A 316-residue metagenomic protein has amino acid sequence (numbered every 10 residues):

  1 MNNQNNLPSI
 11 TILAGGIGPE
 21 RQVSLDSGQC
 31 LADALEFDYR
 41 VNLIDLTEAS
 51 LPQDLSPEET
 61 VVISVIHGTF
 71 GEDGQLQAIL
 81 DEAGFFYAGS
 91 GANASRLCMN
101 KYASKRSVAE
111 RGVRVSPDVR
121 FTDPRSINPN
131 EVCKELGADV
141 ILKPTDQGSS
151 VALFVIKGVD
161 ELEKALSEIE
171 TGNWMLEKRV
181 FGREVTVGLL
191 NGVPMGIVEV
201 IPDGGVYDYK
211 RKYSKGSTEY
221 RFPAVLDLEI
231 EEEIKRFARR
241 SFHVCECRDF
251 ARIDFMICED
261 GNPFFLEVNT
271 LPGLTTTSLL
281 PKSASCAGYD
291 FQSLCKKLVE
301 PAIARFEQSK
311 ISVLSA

Functional and structural regions predicted by a protein language model:
M1-A103, E110, T122-E131, P301-S309 (+1 more regions): ATP-binding N-terminal substructure of ATP-dependent carboxylate-amine bond-forming enzymes
N2-A14, L55, L97-R183: Active-site nucleotide/adenylate-binding loops and adjacent lid/helix of ATP-dependent enzymes
V41, F86-Y87, V115, V140 (+1 more regions): Hydrophobic beta-strand scaffold residues
G68, S150, D203, N269-S283: Glycine-rich phosphate/pyrophosphate-binding beta-alpha loops
K157-R236, I257-F264: Phosphate-binding site of ATP-dependent enzymes
K178, F242-L274, A284, S312-L314: Conserved metal-phosphate-binding beta-hairpin within the catalytic cores of diverse ATP-dependent phosphoryl-transfer
E199-A251, K282-A316: Active-site "cap" helix and flanking loop/linker of ATP-utilizing ligase/carboxylase catalytic domains
